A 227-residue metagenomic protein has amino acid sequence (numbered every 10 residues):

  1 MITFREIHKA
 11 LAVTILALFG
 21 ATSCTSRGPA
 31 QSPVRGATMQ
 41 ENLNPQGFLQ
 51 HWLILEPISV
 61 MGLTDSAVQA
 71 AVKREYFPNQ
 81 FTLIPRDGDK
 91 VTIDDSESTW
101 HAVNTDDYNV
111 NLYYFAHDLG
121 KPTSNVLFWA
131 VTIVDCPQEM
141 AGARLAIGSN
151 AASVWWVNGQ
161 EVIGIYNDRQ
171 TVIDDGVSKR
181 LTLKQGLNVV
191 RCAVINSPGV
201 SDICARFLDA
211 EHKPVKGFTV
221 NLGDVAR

Functional and structural regions predicted by a protein language model:
I2-L11: Bacterial N-terminal signal peptides that target proteins for export
T22-S23: C-terminal motif of bacterial Sec signal peptides marking the signal peptidase cleavage site
S26-V110, C192-R227: Accessory carbohydrate-binding/adhesion or oligomerization-edge regions at the termini of glycan-active proteins
F115-D118, W129-V131, D174-S178: Short structured motifs
S124-V134: Short beta-strands within extracellular/lumenal beta-sheet-rich domains
C136, L145-S149, V194-N196: Non-cytosolic beta-sheet module surface loops
A141-W156, V190: Aromatic-lined ligand-binding clefts that engage carbohydrates, nucleic acids, or primary amines
V157-R206: Beta-strand-rich ligand-recognition modules
